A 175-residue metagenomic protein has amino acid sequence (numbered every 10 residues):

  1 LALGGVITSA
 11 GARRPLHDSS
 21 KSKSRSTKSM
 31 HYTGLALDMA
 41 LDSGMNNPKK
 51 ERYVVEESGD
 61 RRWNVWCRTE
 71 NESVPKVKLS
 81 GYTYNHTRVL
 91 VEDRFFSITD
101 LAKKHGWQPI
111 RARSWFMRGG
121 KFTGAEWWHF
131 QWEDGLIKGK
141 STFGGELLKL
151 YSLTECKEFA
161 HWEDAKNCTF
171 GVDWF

Functional and structural regions predicted by a protein language model:
L1-T27: Extended, low-complexity, intrinsically disordered C-terminal regulatory tails of eukaryotic serine/threonine kinases
G4-G11, D38-M39, P109-R113: A structural signal for short, well-ordered beta-strand segments and their strand-loop junctions that often border
I7-T8, R14, L37, R62 (+2 more regions): Polar low-complexity intrinsically disordered regions enriched in Ser/Thr and small residues
A10, Y32, L37, I98-A102 (+1 more regions): Long, contiguous hydrophobic alpha-helical segments, chiefly transmembrane helices and signal peptides
D18-S43: Short, surface-exposed glycine/acidic/tryptophan-bearing loops
S43-F175: Catalytic cores and adjacent binding grooves of peptidoglycan-active enzymes
